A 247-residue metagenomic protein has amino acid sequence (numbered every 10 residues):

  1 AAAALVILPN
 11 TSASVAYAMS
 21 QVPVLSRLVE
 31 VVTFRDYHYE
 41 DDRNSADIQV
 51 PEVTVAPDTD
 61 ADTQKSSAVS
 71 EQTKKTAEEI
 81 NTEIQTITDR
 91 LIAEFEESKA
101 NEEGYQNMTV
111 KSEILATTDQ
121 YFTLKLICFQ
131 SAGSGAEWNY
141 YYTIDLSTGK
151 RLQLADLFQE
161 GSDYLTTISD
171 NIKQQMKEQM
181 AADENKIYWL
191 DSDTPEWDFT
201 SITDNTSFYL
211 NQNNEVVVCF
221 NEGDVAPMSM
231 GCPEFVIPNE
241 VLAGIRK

Functional and structural regions predicted by a protein language model:
L8-K247: Compositionally biased intrinsically disordered regions enriched in Thr/Gly
